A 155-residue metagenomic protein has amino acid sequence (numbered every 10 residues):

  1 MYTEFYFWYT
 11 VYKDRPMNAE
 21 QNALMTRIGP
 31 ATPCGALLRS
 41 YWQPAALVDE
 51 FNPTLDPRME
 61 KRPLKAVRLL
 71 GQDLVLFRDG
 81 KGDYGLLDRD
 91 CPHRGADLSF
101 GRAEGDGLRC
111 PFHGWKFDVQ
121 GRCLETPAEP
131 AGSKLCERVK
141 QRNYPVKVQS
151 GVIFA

Functional and structural regions predicted by a protein language model:
M1-P16: Short, intrinsically disordered or compositionally biased N-terminal tails of bacterial proteins
M17-D73: Zn-dependent metallo-beta-lactamase
E50-A155: Rieske [2Fe-2S] iron-sulfur-binding domain
